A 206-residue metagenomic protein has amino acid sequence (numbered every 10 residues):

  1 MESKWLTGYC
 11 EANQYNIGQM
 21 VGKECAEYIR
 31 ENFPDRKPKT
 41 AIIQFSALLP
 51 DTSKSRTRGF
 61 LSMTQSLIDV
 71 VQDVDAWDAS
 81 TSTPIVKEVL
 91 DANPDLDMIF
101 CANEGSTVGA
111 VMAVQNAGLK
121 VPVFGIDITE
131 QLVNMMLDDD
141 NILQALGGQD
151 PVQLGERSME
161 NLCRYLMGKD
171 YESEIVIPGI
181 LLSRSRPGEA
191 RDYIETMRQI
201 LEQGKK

Functional and structural regions predicted by a protein language model:
K4-L6, R36-K39, Q65-V70, P94-M98 (+2 more regions): Loop/turn elements at helix/coil->beta-strand transitions in domains of secreted/extracellular proteins
T7-Y9, P38-L48: Short beta-strand segments enriched in small/hydrophobic residues
Y9-R36, S82-T83, I128-V133, Q149-M167: Hydrophobic alpha-helical segments within soluble ligand-binding/sensing domains
I17-E24, D51-I68, I85, G109 (+1 more regions): Short, solvent-exposed amphipathic alpha-helices that sit in or adjacent to ligand/effector-binding or catalytic
P38-I42, F60-S80, P178: Short beta-strand elements in bilobed, periplasmic/extracellular small-molecule ligand-binding domains
I43-F45, M63-T64, D150-K206: Hinge/cleft segment of the Venus flytrap/periplasmic-binding protein
Q44-K54, C101-E104: Extracytoplasmic "Venus flytrap"
F60, V71-M135: Hydrophobic alpha-helical
